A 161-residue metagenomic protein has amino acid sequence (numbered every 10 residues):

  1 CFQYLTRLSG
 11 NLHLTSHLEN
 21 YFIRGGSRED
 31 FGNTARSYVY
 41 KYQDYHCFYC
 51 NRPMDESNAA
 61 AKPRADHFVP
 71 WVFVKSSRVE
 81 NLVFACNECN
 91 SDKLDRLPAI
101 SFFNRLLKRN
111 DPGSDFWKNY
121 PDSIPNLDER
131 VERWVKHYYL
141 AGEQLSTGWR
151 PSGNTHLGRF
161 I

Functional and structural regions predicted by a protein language model:
C1-R24, L97-I161: Extended charged
F2-R52, S76: Short, charged surface segments at domain edges that flank catalytic/cofactor-binding sites
E19, E29, E56, E80 (+3 more regions): Glutamate identity and glutamate-enriched acidic tracts
R36, V83, N87-N90: Generic hydrophobic alpha-helical scaffold/packing signal
N51-F84, K93-R105: Histidine-centered nuclease catalytic patch
E88-D92, R109-P112: Glycine-rich loops and low-complexity Gly/Arg-rich segments that provide flexible linkers or classic glycine-based
